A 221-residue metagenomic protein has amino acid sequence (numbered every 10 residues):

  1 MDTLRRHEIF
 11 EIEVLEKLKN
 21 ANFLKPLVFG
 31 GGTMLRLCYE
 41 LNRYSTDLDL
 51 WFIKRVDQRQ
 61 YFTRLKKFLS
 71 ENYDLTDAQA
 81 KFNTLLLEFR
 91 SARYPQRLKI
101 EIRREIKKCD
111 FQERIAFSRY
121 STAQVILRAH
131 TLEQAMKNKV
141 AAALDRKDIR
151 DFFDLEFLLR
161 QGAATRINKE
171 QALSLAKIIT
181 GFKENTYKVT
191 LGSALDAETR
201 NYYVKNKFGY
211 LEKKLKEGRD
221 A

Functional and structural regions predicted by a protein language model:
M1-L27, C38-E40, I53-A221: Structured mid-to-C-terminal alpha-helical surface segments
F29-T33: Glycine-rich beta-strand-to-loop/alpha-helix junction loops that act as flexible
